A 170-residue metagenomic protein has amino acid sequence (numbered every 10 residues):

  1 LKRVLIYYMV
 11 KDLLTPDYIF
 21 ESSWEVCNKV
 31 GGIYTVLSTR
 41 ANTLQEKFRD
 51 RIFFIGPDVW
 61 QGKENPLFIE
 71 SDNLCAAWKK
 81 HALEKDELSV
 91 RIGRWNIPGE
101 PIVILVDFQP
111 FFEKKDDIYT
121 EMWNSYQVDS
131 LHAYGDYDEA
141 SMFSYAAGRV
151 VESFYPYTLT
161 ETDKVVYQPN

Functional and structural regions predicted by a protein language model:
I6-N170: Catalytic cores of nucleotide-sugar-dependent glycosyltransferases that transfer UDP/GDP/TDP-activated
